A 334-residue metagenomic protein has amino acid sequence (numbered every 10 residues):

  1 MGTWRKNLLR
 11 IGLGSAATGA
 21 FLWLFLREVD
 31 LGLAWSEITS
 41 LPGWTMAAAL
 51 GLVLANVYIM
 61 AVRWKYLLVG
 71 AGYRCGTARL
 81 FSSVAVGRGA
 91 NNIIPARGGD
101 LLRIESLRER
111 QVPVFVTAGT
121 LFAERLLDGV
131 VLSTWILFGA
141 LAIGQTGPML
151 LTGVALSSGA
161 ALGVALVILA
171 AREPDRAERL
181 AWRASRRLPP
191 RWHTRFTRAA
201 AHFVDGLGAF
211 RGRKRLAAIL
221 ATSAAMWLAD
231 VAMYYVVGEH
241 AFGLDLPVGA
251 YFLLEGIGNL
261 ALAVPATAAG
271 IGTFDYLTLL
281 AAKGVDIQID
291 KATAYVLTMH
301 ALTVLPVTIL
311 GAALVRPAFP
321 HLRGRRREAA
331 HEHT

Functional and structural regions predicted by a protein language model:
M1-A85, A142, G147-A263, I289-K291 (+1 more regions): Predominantly cytoplasmic-facing regulatory/coupling regions of multi-pass membrane proteins
R10-L13, A123-L132, M226: Select subsegments of transmembrane alpha-helices in polytopic membrane proteins, especially boundary-proximal
F21, V131-F138: Hydrophobic alpha-helical transmembrane segments of multi-pass integral membrane proteins
Y58-R63, P95-I104, L132, G249 (+1 more regions): Transmembrane helix boundary and interhelical junction motifs in multipass membrane proteins
V69-G70, R103-Q111, A281-G284: Helix-loop junctions at the membrane interface of multi-pass solute transporters
T77-S82, D100, Q111-R125, I287-T298: Membrane-interface alpha-helices at helix entry/exit sites of multi-pass transporters
R88-R97, L101, R125-T134, V164: Mid-bilayer segments of alpha-helical transmembrane spans in multi-pass integral membrane proteins that mediate
I94, F115, V131, P306-L310: Discrete transmembrane alpha-helix packing/kink hotspots characteristic of Major Facilitator Superfamily-like secondary
